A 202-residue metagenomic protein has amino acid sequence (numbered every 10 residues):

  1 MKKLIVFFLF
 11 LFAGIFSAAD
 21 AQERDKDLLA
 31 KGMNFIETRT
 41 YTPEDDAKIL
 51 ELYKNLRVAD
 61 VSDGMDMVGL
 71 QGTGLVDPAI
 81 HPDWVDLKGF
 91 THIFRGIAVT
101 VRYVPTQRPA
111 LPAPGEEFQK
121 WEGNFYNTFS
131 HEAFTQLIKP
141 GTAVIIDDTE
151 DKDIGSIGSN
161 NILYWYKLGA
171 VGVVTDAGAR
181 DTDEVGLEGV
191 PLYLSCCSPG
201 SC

Functional and structural regions predicted by a protein language model:
M1-L4: Positively charged n-region of N-terminal signal peptides that target proteins for export
V6-I15: Bacterial N-terminal signal peptides
A18-E23: Boundary at the C-terminal end of the N-terminal hydrophobic targeting segment
T40-N124: N-terminal low-complexity or amphipathic/hydrophobic leaders
G74-P78, R102-Y103, I145-D147, V173-A177 (+1 more regions): General beta-strand structural signal in soluble alpha/beta enzymes
F129, G158, S198-C202: Active-site glycine-rich loop that binds ribose-phosphate moieties when present
E132-T175: Extracellular/luminal Protease-associated
L187, L192-C202: Acidic, glycine-rich flexible loop/linker segments
